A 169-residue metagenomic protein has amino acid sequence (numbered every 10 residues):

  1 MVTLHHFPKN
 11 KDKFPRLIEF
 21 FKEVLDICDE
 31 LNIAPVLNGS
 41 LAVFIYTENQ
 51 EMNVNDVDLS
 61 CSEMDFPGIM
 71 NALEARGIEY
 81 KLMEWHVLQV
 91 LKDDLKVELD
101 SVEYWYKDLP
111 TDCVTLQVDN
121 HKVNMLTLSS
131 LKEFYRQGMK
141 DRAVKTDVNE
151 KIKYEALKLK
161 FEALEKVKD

Functional and structural regions predicted by a protein language model:
M1-L37, D147-D169: Helical scaffold of the NTase/Pol beta-like nucleotidyltransferase catalytic core
V24-V57, S62-M70: Active-site nucleotide-donor binding segment shared across nucleotidyl transfer reactions
A42-V43, Y104-W105, S130-K132: Short, solvent-exposed loop/turn segments at secondary-structure junctions
N55, L128, K151-K153: Core catalytic alpha/beta fold that binds nucleotide/phospho-ligands
S62, Q89-D93, V118: Active-site beta-strand termini and strand-to-loop segments that position acidic
I69-I78: A short alpha/beta connector and helix-capping loop motif
I78-L109: Conserved catalytic core of two-metal-ion nucleotidyltransferases
Q117-D141, K145-T146: Phosphate-handling catalytic interfaces
